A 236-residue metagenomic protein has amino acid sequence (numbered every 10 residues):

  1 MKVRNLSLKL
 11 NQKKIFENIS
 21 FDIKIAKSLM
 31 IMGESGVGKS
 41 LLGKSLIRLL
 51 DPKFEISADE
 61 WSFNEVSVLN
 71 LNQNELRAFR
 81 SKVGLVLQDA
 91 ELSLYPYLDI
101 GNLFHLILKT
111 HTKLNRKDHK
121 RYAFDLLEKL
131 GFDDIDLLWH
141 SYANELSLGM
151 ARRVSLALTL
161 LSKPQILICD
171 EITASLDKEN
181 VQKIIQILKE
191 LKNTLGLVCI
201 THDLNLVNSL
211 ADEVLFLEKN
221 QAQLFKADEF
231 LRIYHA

Functional and structural regions predicted by a protein language model:
S67-G84, T110: ABC ATPase NBD coupling module
D89, P96-T110: Q-loop/switch helix immediately C-terminal to the Walker
S141-L146: Conserved ABC ATPase signature
L161-Q165: A short, proline-enriched helix->beta-strand linker immediately N-terminal to the Walker B motif in ABC-type P-loop
L167-D170: Catalytic Walker B motif of ABC-type/P-loop ATPase nucleotide-binding domains
T194-I200: Conserved H-loop
L217, Q221-A236: Conserved beta-strand-loop-alpha-helix hinge in the C-terminal portion of ABC ATPase nucleotide-binding domains
